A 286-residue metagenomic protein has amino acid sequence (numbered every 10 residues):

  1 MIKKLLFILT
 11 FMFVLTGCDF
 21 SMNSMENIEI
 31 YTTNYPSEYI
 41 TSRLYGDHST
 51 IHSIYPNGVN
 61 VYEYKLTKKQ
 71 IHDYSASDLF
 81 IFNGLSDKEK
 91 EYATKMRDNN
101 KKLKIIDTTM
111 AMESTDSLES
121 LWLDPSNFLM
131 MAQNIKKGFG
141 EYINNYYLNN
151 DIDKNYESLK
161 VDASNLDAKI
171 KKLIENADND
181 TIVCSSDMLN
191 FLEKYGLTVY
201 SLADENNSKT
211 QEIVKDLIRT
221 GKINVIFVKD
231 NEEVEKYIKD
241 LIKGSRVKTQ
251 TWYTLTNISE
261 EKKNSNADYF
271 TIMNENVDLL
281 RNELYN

Functional and structural regions predicted by a protein language model:
M1-M22: Sec-dependent N-terminal signal peptides of Gram-positive bacterial secreted proteins and lipoproteins
G17-N286: Extracytoplasmic metal-acquisition and chelation regions
